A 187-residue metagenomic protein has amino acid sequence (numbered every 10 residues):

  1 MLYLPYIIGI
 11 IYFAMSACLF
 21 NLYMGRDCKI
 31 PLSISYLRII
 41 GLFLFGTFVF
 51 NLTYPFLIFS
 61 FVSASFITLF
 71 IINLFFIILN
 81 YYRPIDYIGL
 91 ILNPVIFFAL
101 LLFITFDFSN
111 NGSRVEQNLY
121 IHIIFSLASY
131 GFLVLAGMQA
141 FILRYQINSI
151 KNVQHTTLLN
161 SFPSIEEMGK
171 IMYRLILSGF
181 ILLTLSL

Functional and structural regions predicted by a protein language model:
M1-M15, F56, F125-L133: Hydrophobic transmembrane alpha-helical segments in integral membrane proteins
K29-I39, V62-S65, D86-F97: Cytoplasmic-side transmembrane-helix entry/capping segments in multi-pass membrane proteins
R38-T53, F98-I104: A generic, lipid-embedded transmembrane alpha helix
F45-L92: Membrane-interface helix-loop-helix modules in multi-pass inner-membrane proteins
N80-S129, L133: Hydrophobic alpha-helical segments and helix pairs
Y130-V153, L182-T184: Transmembrane alpha-helix/helix-exit interface in multi-pass inner-membrane proteins
Q146-M168: Membrane-interface interhelical connector segments
G169-L187: Alpha-helical transmembrane segments of helical membrane proteins, especially in multi-pass transport, channel
